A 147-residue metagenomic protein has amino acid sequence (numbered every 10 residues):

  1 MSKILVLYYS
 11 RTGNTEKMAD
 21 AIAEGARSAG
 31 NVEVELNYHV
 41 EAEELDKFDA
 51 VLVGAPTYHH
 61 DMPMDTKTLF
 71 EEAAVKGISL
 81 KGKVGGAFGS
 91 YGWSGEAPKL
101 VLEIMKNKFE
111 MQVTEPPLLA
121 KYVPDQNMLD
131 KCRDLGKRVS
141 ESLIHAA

Functional and structural regions predicted by a protein language model:
S2-I4, N14-K17, A21-N37, E43 (+1 more regions): FMN-binding flavodoxin-like domain, especially the glycine-rich phosphate-binding loop
Y8-T12: Aromatic-flanked redox-active Cys/Sec active sites in thiol-based oxidoreductases, especially the WC-centered
